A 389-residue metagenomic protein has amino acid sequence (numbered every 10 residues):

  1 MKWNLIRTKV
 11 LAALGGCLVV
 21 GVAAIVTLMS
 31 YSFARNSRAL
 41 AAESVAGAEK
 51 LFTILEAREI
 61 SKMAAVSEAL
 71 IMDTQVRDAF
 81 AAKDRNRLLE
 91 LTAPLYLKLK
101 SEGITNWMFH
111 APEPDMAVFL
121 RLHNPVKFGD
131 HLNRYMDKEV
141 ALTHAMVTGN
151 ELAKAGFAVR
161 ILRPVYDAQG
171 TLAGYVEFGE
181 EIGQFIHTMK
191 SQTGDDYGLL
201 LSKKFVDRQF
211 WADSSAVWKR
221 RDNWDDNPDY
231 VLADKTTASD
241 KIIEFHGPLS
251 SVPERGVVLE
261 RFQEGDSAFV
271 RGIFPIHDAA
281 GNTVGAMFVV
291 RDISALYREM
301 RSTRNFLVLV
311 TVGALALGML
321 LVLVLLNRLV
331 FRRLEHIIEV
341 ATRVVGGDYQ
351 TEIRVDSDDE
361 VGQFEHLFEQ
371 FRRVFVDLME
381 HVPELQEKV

Functional and structural regions predicted by a protein language model:
I6-N86, P94-W107, A145, V159-I161 (+2 more regions): Juxtamembrane extracytoplasmic/periplasmic/luminal helical "stalk" adjacent to the first N-terminal
V19, S294-I337, A341, V345 (+1 more regions): Cytoplasm-proximal transmembrane signaling helix
V45, M63, M189, I337-V340 (+1 more regions): Hydrophobic core positions in alpha-helical repeat/coiled-coil coupling domains, especially the HAMP
Q75-G156, S202-P248: Extracellular/periplasmic ligand-sensing ectodomains of membrane signal-transduction proteins
A155-A158, F178-H187, K204-F205, V289-E299: Helix-start (N-cap) segments at beta->loop->alpha junctions that couple sensory/regulatory domains to adjoining helices
A155-P164, G256-V258, D266-P275: A short beta-strand signature within small-molecule sensing/ligand-binding domains used in signal transduction
L329-T351, E365, E369-R372, M379-V389: Membrane-proximal alpha-helical signal-transduction linkers
Q350-V361: HAMP-domain connector/hinge
